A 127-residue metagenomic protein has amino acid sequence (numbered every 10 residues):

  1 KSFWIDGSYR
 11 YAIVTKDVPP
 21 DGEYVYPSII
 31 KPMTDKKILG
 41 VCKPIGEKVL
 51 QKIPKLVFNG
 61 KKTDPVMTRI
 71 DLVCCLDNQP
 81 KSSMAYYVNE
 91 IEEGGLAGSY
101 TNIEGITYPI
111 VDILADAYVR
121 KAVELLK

Functional and structural regions predicted by a protein language model:
K1, I13-V14, M67, G105-T107 (+1 more regions): Intrinsic structural disorder
K1-D21, Y87: Conserved active-site beta-strand-loop modules that form the wall/rim of enzyme catalytic pockets and either contain
S2-W4, N78-S99: A short beta-strand motif that forms the metal-chelation/ATP-contact edge of phosphoryl-transfer active sites
S8-I13, V25-Y26, D35, L96-Y100 (+1 more regions): Short, surface-exposed linear patches
K16-D21, E92-I106: Glycine-rich phosphate/pyrophosphate-binding beta-alpha loops
D21-Y86, L114-L126: A long amphipathic alpha-helix within ATP-dependent nucleotide-binding catalytic cores
Y87-E90, G105-V111: A short alpha/beta connector and helix-capping loop motif
